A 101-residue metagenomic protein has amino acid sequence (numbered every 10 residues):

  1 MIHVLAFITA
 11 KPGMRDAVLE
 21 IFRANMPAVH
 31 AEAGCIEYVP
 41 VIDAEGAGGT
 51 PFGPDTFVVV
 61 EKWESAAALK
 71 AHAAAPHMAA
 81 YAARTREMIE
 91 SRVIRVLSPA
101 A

Functional and structural regions predicted by a protein language model:
M1-I2, A101: Absolute protein N-terminus
I2-I36: N-terminal first-folded block
I2-T9, V39-A73: Short, well-ordered beta-strand segments in beta-rich or mixed alpha/beta enzyme and ligand-binding folds
M14-D16, G49, S65, Y81-A82: Intrinsically disordered, low-complexity segments enriched in polar/charged residues with Gly/Pro, especially when
A24-I36, V60-R95: An amphipathic, aromatic/His-enriched active-site/gating alpha helix that lines ligand/cofactor pockets
V39-D55, A80-A101: Glycine-rich beta-strand-turn "strand-cap" elements at beta-sheet edges
